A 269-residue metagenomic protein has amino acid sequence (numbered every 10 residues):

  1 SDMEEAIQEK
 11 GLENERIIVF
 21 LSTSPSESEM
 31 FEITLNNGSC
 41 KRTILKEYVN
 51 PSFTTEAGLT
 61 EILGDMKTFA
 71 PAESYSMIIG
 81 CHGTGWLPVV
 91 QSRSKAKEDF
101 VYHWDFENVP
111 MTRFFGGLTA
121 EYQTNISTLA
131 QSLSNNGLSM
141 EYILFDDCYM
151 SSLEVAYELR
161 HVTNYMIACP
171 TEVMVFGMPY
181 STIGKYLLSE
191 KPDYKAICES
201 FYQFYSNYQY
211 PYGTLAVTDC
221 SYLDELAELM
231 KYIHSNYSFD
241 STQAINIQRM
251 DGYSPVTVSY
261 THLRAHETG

Functional and structural regions predicted by a protein language model:
S1-P71: N-terminal extension/subdomain marker
D2, A6-K10, I62-F69, S132 (+4 more regions): Structured segments of extracytoplasmic/periplasmic soluble domains in secreted or envelope-associated proteins
E15, E73-Y75, L138-S139: Short coil/turn segments at beta-strand junctions that form active-site/ligand-binding loops
F20-I44, S74, I79-G117: Surface-exposed loop and adjacent secondary-structure segments within mature catalytic domains
I33-N36, Q91-E98, Y157-N164, S181-L187: Short secondary-structure boundary/capping segments
I78-G80, T84-L87, Y102-M178: Catalytic cores of nucleophile-dependent amide-cleaving enzymes
T128-Q131, T163-N246: Catalytic-domain carbohydrate-binding cleft regions of carbohydrate-active enzymes
T261-T268: Conserved small/polar residues in nucleotide/adenosyl-binding loops
